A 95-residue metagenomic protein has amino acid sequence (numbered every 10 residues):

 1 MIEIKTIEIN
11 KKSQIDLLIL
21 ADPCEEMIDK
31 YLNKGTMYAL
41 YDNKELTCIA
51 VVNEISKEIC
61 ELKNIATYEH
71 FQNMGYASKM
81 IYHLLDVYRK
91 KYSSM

Functional and structural regions predicted by a protein language model:
M1-M27: Short amphipathic alpha-helix that is part of the acyltransferase structural core
I15-D16, Y41, S78: Short amphipathic alpha-helical segments
I28-L32: Short loop/turn motifs at secondary-structure junctions and domain boundaries
K34-T36: Short loop/turn microsegments at loop-to-beta-strand junctions
A39, E45-E54, E58-A66: Conserved beta-strand in the GNAT
T67, N73-D86: Conserved acetyl-CoA-binding loop-helix of GNAT-fold acetyltransferases
Y88-M95: Conserved GNAT acetyl-CoA-binding A-motif
